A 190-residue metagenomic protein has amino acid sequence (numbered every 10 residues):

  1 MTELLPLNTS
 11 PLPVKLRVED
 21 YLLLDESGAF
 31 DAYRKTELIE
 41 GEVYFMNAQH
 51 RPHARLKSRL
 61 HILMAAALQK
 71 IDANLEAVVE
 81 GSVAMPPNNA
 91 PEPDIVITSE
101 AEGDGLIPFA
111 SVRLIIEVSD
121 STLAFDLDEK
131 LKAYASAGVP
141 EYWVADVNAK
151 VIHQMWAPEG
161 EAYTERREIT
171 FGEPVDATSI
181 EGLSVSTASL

Functional and structural regions predicted by a protein language model:
M1-L190: Gly/Pro/Ser/Thr-rich low-complexity, intrinsically disordered segments predominantly at protein N-termini
